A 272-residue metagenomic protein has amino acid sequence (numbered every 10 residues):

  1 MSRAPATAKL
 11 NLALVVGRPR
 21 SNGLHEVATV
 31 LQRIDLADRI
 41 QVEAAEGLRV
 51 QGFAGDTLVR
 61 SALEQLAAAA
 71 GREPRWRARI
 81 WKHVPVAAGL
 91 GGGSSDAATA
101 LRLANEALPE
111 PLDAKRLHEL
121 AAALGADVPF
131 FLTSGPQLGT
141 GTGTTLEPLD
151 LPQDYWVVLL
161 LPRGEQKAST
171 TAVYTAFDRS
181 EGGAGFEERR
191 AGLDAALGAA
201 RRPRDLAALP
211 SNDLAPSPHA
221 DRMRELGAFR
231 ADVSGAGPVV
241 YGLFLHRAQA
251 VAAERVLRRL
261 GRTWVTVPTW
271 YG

Functional and structural regions predicted by a protein language model:
M1-A88, E106-K115, L151-Q153, L161 (+1 more regions): ATP-binding N-lobe of GHMP and related small-molecule kinases
L14, D38-V42, D127-F131, Q137-L138 (+2 more regions): Short beta-strand scaffold segments in enzyme catalytic cores
L48, T133-R230, L245-G272: Conserved, helical-rich catalytic subdomain that frames metal- and/or nucleotide-binding sites in enzyme alpha/beta
S61-A69, R116, L120-A123, R222-L226 (+1 more regions): Generic non-transmembrane alpha-helical segments
R79-L108, A126, R230-F244: Glycine/serine-rich anion-binding loops at beta->alpha junctions that coordinate negatively charged ligand groups
A97, L101-L138, T142-T145: Contiguous, small/hydrophobic- and glycine-enriched helical/loop subdomains that border and often "cap" functional
